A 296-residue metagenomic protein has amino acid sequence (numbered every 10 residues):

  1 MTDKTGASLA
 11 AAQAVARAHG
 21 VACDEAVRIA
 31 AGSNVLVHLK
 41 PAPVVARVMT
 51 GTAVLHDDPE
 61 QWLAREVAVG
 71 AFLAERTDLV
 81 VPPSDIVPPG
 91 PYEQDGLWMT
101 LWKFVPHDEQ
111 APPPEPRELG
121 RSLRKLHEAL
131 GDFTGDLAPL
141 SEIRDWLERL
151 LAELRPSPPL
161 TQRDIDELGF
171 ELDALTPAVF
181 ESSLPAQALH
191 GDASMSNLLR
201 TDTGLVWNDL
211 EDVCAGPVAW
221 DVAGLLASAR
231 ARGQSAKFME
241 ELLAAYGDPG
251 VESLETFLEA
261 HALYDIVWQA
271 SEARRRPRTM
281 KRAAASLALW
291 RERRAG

Functional and structural regions predicted by a protein language model:
M1-C23: Juxta-kinase regulatory segment immediately upstream of eukaryotic protein kinase catalytic domains
T5-A12, V48-Q94, A111-R121, K125: A conserved alpha-helical element in kinase catalytic cores
H19-K40: ATP-binding glycine-rich phosphate-binding loop
S33-K40, V44-A46, T176-V222: Active-site acidic catalytic loop and adjacent metal/ATP-binding pocket of ATP-dependent phosphoryl transfer enzymes
D95-H107: Conserved short submotifs of the Hanks-type protein kinase catalytic core that shape the nucleotide-binding pocket
P106-D164, L184-A186: A cross-family kinase active-site recognition segment
D145, R149-S157, K237, V267-G296: ATP/Mg2+ or Mg2+-diphosphate-binding catalytic cores that bind nucleotide phosphates or diphosphates via glycine-rich
V218-P249, A260-P277: Active-site activation/catalytic loop segments of kinase-like enzymes and analogous catalytic loops in related
